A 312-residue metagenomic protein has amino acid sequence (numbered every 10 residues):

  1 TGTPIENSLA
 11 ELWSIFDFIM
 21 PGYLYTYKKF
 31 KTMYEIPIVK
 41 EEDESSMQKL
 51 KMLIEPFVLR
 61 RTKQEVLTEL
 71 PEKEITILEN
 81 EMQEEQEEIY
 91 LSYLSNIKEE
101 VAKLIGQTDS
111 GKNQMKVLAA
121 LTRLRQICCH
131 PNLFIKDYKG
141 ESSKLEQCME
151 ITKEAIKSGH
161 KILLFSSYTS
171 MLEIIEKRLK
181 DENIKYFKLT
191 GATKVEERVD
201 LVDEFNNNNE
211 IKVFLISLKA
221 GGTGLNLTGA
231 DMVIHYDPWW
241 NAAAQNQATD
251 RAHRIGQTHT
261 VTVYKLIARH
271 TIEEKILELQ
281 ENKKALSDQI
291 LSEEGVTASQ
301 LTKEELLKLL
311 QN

Functional and structural regions predicted by a protein language model:
T1-Q64, Q257: Conserved P-loop NTPase motor "coupling/switch" region that bridges the ATPase
T3-L9, P21-L24, I38, E84-E87 (+7 more regions): Conserved nucleotide-binding/hydrolysis micro-motifs of P-loop NTPases
S8-L9, L172-I174, F214-H235, N241-T258: SF2 helicase motor core recognition
A10-S14, F30, K73-I75, E182-K185 (+3 more regions): Short glycine-/polar-rich loops that comprise or flank the Walker A/P-loop and associated switch/sensor motifs
T68-Q86, L91, I105-L225, V296 (+1 more regions): Conserved Helicase C-terminal RecA-like lobe
N96-K103: Cytochrome P450 catalytic domain signature, combining two hallmark sequence patches
L225, W239-N312: A conserved SF2-helicase RecA2
